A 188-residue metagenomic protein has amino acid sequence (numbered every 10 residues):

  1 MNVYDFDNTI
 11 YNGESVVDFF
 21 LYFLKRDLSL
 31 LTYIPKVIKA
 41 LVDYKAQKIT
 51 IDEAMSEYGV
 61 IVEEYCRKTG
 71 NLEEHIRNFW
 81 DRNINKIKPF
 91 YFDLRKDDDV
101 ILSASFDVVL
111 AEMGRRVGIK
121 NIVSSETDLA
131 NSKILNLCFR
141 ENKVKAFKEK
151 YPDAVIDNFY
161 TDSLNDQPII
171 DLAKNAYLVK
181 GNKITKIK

Functional and structural regions predicted by a protein language model:
M1-Q47: Active-site neighborhood of HAD-like aspartate-dependent phosphohydrolases
D7, Y11, A46-T50, E64-R67 (+3 more regions): A general boundary/transition motif marking the beginning of the first structured unit of a protein
I10-N12, L30, V60-E64, W80-I84 (+1 more regions): Short hydrophobic/aromatic-rich motifs at helix boundaries and adjacent loops
N12-G13, M55, R140: Generic structural signal for well-ordered secondary structure
K25-R26, D43-K48, E64, R82 (+2 more regions): A structural signal for alpha-helix termini and helix-coil/disorder junctions
V37-E64, G114-V117, N121-I122: Short, compositionally biased "basic patch" segments
E53-K88: Metal-dependent phosphoesterase signature
N78-K188: C-terminal cap/substrate-recognition subdomain and adjoining C-terminal extension of metal-dependent phosphatase-like
